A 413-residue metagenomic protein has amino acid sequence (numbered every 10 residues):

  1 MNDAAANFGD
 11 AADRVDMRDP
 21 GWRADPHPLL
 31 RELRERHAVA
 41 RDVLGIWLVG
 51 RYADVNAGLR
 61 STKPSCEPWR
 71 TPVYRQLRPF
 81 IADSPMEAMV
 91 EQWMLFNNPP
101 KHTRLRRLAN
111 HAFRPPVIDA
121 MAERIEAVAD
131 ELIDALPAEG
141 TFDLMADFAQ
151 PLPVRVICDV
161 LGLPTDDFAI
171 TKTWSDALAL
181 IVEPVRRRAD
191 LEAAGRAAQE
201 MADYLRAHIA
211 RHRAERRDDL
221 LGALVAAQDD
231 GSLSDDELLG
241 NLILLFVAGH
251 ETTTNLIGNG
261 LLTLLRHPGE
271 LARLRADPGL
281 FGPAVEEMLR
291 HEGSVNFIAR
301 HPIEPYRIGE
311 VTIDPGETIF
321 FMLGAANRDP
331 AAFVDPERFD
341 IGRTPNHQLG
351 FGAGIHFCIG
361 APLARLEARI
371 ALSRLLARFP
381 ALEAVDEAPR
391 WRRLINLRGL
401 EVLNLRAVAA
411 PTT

Functional and structural regions predicted by a protein language model:
M1-T413: Cytochrome P450
